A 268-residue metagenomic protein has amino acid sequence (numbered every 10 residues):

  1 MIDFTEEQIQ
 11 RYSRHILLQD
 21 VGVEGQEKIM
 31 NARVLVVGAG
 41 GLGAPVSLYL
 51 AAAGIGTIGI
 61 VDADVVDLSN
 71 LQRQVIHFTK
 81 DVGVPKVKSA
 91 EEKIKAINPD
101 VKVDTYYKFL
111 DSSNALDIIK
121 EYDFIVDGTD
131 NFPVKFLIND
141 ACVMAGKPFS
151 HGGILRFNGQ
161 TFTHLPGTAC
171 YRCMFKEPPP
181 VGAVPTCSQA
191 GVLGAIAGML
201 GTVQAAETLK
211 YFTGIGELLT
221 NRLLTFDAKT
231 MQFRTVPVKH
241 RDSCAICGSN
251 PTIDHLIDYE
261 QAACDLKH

Functional and structural regions predicted by a protein language model:
M1-H268: Adenine nucleotide-associated cytosolic modules
